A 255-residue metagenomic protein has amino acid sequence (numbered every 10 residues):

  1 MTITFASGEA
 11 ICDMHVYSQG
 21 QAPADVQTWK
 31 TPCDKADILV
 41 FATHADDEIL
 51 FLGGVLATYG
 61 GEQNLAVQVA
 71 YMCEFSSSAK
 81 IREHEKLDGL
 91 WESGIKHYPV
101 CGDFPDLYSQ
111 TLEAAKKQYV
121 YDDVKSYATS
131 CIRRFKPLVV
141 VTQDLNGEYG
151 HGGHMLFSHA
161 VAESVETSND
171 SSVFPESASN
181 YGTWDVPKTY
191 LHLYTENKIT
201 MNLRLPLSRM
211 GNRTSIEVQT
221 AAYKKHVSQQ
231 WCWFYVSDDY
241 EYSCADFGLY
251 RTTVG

Functional and structural regions predicted by a protein language model:
M1-F174: Active-site beta-strand->loop->alpha-helix modules in alpha/beta enzyme cores, enriched in Gly/His/Asp(Glu)
Y59, T167-G255: The feature marks non-catalytic terminal segments
